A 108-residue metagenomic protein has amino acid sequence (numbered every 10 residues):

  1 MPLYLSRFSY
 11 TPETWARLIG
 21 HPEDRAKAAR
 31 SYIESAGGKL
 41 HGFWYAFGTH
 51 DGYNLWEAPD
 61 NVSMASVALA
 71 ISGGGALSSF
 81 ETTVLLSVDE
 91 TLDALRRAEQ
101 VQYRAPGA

Functional and structural regions predicted by a protein language model:
M1-E34, K39-H41, H50, V88-A108: Short S/T/G/P-rich N-terminal loop/turn motif that feeds into the first structured element of a domain
Y4-F8, G42-A68: Short, well-ordered beta-strand segments in beta-rich or mixed alpha/beta enzyme and ligand-binding folds
G37-W44, S79-E81: A short linear hydrophobic-aromatic micro-motif
A58-V88: An amphipathic, aromatic/His-enriched active-site/gating alpha helix that lines ligand/cofactor pockets
